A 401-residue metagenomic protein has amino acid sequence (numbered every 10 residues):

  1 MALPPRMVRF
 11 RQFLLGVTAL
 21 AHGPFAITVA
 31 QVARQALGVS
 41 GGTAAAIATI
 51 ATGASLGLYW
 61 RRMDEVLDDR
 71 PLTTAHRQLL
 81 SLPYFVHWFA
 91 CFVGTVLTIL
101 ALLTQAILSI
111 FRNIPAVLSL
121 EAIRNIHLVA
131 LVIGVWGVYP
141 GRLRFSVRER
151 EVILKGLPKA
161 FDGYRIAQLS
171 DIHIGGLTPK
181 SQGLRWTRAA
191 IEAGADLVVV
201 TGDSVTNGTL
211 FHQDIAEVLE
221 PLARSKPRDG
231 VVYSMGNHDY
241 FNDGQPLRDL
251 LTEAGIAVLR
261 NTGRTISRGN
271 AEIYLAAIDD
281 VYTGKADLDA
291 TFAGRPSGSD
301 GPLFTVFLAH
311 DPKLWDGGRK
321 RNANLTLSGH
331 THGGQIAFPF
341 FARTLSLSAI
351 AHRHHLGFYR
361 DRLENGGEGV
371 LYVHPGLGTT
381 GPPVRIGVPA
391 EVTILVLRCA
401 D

Functional and structural regions predicted by a protein language model:
M1-L143: Non-catalytic terminal accessory segments
M7-P24, W60-T73, H127-P221: N-terminal active-site segment of His-dependent metallophosphoesterases
V117-A122, I126-I153, T178, P227 (+2 more regions): A short, flexible N-terminal coil/short beta segment enriched in small residues
L157-D401: Soluble catalytic domains of enzymes that build or remodel membrane lipids, polysaccharides, and related
